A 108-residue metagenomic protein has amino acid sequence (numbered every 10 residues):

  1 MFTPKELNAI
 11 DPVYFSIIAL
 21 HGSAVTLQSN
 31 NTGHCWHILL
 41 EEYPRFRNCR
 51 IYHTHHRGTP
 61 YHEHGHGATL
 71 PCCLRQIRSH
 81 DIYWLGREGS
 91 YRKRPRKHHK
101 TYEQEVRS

Functional and structural regions predicted by a protein language model:
M1-G33, T59, Y91-S108: Negatively charged, low-complexity tracts enriched in Asp/Glu with abundant Ser/Thr
M1-L7, D11, H64-P71, L85: Low-complexity, intrinsically disordered regions enriched in charged/polar residues
G33-Y83: Intrinsically disordered, low-complexity regulatory segments enriched in Ser/Thr/Pro and charged residues
I82-S90: Short, solvent-exposed secondary-structure capping/transition elements
